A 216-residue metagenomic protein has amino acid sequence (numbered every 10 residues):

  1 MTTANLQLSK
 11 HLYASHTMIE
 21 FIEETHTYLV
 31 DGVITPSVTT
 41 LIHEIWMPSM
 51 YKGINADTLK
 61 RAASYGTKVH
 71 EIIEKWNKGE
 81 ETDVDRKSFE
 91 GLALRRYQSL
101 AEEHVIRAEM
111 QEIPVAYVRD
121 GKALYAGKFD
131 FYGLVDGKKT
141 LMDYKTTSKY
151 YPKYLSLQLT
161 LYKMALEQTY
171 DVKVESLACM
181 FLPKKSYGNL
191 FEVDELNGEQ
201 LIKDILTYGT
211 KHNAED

Functional and structural regions predicted by a protein language model:
M1-E90, A108-I113: Nuclease catalytic cores
L12-H16, E24, K128, K138 (+2 more regions): A structure-centric signal for secondary-structure junctions around beta-strands
Y28-P36, Y187-L196: Short, exposed beta-strand "edge-strand" segments with a Pro/Gly-rich flavor and a Y/T-containing core
D57-L141, K149-Y154, T169, S176 (+2 more regions): Catalytic cores of nuclease domains that cleave nucleic-acid phosphodiester backbones
Y154-F181: Metal-dependent nuclease catalytic cores in nucleic-acid-processing enzymes, especially RNase H-like/related
L182-S186: Short, conserved secondary-structure transition motifs
